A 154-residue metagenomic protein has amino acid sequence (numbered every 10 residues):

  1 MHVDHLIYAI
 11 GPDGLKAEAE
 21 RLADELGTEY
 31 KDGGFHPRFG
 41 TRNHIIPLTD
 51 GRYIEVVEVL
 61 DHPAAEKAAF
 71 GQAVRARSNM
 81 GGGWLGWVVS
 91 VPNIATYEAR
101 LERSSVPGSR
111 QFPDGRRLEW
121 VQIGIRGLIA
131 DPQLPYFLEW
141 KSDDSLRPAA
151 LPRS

Functional and structural regions predicted by a protein language model:
M1-G33: Short, extreme N-terminal leader segments that mark the start of a protein/domain
H2-D13, R42-T49, P63-R100: Vicinal oxygen chelate
R21-A23, K31, Q72, A76-N79 (+1 more regions): Amphipathic, alpha-helical segments enriched in basic
T28-K31, G51-R52, V59-H62: Short helix-loop boundary/capping segments at the starts of domains
G34, I45-P47, I54-E58, G86-V88 (+1 more regions): Vicinal oxygen chelate
H36-F39: A short beta-turn/loop motif at secondary-structure boundaries
